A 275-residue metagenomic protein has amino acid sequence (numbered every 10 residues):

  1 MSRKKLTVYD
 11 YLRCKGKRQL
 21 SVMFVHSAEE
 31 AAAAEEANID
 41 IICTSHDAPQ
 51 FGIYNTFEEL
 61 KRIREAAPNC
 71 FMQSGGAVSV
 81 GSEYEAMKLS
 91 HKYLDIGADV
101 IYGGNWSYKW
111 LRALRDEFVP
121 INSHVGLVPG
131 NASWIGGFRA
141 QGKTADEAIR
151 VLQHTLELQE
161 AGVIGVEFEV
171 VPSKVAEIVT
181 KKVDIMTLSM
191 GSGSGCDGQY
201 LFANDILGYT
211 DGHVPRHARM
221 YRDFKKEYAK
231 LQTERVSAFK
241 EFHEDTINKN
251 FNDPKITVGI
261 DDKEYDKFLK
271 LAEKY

Functional and structural regions predicted by a protein language model:
M1-N69, Y275: Conserved N-terminal beta1-alpha1 strand-loop-helix module at the mouth
S2, E83, I96-G97, K174 (+1 more regions): C-terminal alpha-helical cap/extension of soluble enzyme domains
S2-Y9, F51-V80, Y108-G136, P172-Q199: Alpha-helix-loop-beta-strand connector modules within alpha/beta enzyme cores
Y11-E29, M72-A86, A132-V151, H217-V236: Active-site mouth loops of central-metabolism enzymes
L20-V25, I41-T44, F71-G76, I101-G103 (+4 more regions): Hydrophobic faces of well-ordered beta-strands that scaffold small-molecule active sites in alpha/beta enzyme cores
S27, A34, I121, G162 (+2 more regions): Conserved, mostly hydrophobic/aromatic
E30-I63, A98-L114, V163-I178: Glycine-rich, proline-tolerant flexible connector loops at the mouths of alpha/beta enzymes
Y93-D95, E147-D184, K240-I247, K255: Active-site/ligand-binding-proximal alpha/beta "capping" segment
